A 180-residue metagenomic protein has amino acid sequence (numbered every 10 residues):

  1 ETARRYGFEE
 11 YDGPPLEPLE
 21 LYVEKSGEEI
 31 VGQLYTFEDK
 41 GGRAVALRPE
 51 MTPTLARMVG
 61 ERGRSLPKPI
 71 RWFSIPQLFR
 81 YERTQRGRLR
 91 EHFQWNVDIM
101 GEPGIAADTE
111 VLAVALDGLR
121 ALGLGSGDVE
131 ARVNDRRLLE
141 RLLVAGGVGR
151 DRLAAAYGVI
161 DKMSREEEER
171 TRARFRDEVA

Functional and structural regions predicted by a protein language model:
T2-A180: Extended, charged alpha-beta segments that form solvent-exposed binding/catalytic grooves in nucleic-acid-handling
